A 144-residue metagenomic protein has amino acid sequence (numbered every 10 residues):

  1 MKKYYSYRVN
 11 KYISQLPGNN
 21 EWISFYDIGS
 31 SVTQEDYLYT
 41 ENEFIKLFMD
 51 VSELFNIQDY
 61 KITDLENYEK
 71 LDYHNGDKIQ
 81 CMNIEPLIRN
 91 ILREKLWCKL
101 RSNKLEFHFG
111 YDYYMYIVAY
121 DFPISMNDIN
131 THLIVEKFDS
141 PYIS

Functional and structural regions predicted by a protein language model:
M1-Y114, A119-S144: Structured alpha/beta or helical-core interaction and ligand-binding surfaces enriched in interleaved
